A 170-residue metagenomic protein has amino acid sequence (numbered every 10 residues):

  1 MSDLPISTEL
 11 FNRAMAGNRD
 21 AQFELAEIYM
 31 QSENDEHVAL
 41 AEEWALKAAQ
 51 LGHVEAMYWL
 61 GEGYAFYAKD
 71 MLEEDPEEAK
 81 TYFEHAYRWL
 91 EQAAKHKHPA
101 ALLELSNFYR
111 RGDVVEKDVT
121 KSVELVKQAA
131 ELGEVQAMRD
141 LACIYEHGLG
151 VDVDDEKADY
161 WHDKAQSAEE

Functional and structural regions predicted by a protein language model:
S2-T8, D35-W44, D70-W89, E116-L125 (+1 more regions): Structural signature of tandem alpha-helical TPR/SEL1-like repeats, specifically the intra-repeat loop/turn
S7, F11, R19-F23, Y58 (+2 more regions): Alpha-helical tetratricopeptide repeat
F11-R13, K47-A48, E91-A93, Q128-A129 (+1 more regions): Canonical positions in the second alpha-helix
A16-N18, Q31-S32, L51-V54, Y67 (+5 more regions): Short helix-capping/linker turns of helical repeat alpha-solenoids
E24-Q31, W59-E73, L102-R111, C143-H147: Hydrophobic face of amphipathic alpha-helices that form TPR/SEL1-like repeat modules and related alpha-solenoid
A26, M30, E43, M57-Y58 (+6 more regions): Residue-level detection of beta-strand scaffold positions
F83-R110, V119, V126: Eukaryotic tandem repeat interaction scaffolds
